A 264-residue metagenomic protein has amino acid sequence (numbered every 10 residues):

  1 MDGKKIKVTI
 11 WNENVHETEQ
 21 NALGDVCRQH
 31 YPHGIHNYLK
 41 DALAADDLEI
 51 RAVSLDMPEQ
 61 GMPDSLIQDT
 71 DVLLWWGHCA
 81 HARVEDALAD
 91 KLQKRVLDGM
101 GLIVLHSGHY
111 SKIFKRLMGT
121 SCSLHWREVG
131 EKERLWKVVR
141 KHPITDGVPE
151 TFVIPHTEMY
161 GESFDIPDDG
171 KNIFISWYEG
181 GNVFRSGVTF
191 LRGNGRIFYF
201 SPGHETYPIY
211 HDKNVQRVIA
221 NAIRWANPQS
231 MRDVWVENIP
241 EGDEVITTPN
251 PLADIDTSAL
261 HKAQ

Functional and structural regions predicted by a protein language model:
K4-R28: Short glycine-rich His-centered loop
T9-E13, L105, F200: Short hydrophobic segments within beta-strands
E13, W76-H78, G203, N227: Cell-envelope and extracellular/periplasmic
H16-N21, N182-V183, P208-I209: Short, solvent-exposed loop/turn elements at domain surfaces
Q20, G24, R28-S111, A263-Q264: Helical hinge/lid and interdomain linker segments adjacent to catalytic or ligand-binding clefts that mediate domain
E49-R51, L124-S201, W235-I239, P249-I255 (+1 more regions): Catalytic beta-strand/loop cores that center a nucleophilic Ser/Cys/Thr and support acyl-enzyme chemistry
A80-V148: A glycine-rich, often tryptophan-bearing local segment used as a flexible ligand/cofactor-contacting loop or short
I219-M231: Short, hydrophobic alpha-helical segments
